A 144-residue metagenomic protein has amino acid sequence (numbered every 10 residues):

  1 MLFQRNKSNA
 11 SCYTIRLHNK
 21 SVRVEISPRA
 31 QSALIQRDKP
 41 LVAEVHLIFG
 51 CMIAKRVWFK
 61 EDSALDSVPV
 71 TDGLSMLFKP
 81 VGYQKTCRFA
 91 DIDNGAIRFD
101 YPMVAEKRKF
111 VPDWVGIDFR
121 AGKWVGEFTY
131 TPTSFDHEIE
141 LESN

Functional and structural regions predicted by a protein language model:
M1-F49, I53-N144: Domain-level signature for proteins that mediate thiol-based redox and metal-cofactor handling
